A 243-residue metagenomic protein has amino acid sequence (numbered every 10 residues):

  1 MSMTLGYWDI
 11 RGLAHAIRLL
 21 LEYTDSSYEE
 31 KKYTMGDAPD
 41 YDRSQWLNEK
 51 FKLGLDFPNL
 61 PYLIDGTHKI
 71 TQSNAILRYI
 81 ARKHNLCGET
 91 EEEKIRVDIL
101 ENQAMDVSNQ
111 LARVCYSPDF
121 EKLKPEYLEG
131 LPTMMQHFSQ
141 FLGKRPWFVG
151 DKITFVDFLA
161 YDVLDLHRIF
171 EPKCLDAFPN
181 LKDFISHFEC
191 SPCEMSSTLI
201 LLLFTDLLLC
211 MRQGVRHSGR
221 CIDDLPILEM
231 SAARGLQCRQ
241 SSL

Functional and structural regions predicted by a protein language model:
M1-M135, S139, P146, S242-L243: GST-like domain detector, emphasizing the conserved glutathione-binding G-site in the N-terminal thioredoxin-like
M1-T4, L203-T205, D223-L243: Eukaryotic N-terminal low-complexity, Ser/Thr- and Lys/Arg-rich leader segments that predominantly function as
L20, Y79, H137, F141 (+3 more regions): Alpha-helical recognition domains of nuclear gene-regulatory proteins
G36-A38, V114-S117, L201-D206, S218-P226: Short amphipathic alpha-helical segments embedded in low-complexity Lys/Glu-rich regions
L86, Q140-D151, P192-T198, M211-S218: Surface-exposed helix-capping loop/turn segments at secondary-structure junctions
G88, P172-A177: Structural helix-adjacent loops and short alpha-helical linkers that scaffold large soluble proteins
V97, F148-C174, K182, F188 (+3 more regions): GST superfamily/GST-like fold recognition
F178, S191-P192: Acidic-histidine catalytic/liganding microenvironments
